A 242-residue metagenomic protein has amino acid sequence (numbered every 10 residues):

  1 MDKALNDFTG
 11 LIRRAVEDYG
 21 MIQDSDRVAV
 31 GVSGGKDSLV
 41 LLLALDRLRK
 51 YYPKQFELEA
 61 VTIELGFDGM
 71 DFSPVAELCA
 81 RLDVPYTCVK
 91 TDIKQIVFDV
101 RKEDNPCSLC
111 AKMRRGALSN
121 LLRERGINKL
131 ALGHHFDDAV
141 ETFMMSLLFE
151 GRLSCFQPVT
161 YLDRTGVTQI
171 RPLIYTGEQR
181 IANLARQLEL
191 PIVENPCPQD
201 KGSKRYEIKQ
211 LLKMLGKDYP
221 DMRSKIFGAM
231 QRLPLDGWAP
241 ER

Functional and structural regions predicted by a protein language model:
M1-E141, F149-R152, Q179-Q187, G237: ATP-dependent adenylation/nucleotidyltransferase module used to activate substrates
L5, A111, K201-K204, I208 (+2 more regions): Generic structural signal for well-ordered, non-membrane alpha-helical segments in soluble metabolic enzymes
L11, A15, L147, L211-M214 (+2 more regions): Residues that form generic nucleotide/phosphate-binding pockets
L58, D137-K217: Catalytic subdomain that performs nucleotidyl-dependent activation
L65, Q199, M230: Glycine-rich beta-alpha junction loops
Q95, L132, P196-D200, M222: Short, surface-exposed helix-loop/turn micro-motifs enriched in polar/charged residues
S203, K217, D221-R242: A short, charged, Gly/Pro-tolerant segment at domain boundaries
